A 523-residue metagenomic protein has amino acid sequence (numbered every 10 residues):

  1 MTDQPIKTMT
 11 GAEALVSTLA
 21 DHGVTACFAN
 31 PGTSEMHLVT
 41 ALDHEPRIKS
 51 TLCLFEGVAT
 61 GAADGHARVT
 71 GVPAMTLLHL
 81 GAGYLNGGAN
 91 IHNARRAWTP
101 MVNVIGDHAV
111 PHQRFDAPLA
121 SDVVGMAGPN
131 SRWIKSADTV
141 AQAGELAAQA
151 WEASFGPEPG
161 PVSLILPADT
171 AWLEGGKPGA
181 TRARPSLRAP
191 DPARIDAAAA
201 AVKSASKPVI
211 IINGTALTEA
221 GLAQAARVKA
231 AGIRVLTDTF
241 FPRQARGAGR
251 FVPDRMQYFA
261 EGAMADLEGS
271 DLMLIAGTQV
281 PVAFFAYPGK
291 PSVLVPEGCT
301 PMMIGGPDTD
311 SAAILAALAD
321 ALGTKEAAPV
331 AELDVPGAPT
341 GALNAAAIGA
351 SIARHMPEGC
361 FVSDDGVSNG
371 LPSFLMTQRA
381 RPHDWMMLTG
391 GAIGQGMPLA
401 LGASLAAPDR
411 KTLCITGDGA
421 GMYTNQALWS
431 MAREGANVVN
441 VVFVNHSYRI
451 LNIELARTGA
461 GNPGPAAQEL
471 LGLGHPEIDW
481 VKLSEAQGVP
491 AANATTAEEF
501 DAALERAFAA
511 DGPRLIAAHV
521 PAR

Functional and structural regions predicted by a protein language model:
T2-I6, A141, I165, K177 (+4 more regions): Phosphate/pyrophosphate-binding active-site segments
T2-K325, V439-N440: N-terminal alpha/beta PP-like core and its mobile active-site loop of ThDP/TPP-dependent enzymes
A12-T25, N30-T33, L38-E45, P329-D409: Active-site diphosphate/adenylate-binding microenvironment
F55-E56, F115-A117, P185-A197, A216 (+6 more regions): A general structural motif
G83, A109, D169-A171, T215-L217 (+12 more regions): Short, glycine-/Ser/Thr-/acidic-enriched flexible segments
V104, H112-L119, L371-R523: Thiamine diphosphate
L236, S363, I415-T416: Generic enzyme active-site microenvironment
